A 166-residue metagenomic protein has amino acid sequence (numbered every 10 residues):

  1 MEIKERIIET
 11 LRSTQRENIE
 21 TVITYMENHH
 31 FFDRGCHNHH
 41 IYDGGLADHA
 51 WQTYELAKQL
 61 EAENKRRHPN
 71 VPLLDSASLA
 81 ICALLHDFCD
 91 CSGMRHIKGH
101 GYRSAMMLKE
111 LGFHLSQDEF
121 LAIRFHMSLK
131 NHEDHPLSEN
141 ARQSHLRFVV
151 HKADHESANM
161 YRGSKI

Functional and structural regions predicted by a protein language model:
M1-I166: Metal-dependent phosphohydrolase cores
